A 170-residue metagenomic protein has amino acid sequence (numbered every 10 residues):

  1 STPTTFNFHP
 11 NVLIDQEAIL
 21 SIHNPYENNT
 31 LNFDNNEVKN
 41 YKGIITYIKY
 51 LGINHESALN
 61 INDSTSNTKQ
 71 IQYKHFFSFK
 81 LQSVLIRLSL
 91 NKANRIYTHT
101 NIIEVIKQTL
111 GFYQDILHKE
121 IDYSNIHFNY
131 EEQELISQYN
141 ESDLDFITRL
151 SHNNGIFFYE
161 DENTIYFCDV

Functional and structural regions predicted by a protein language model:
S1-V170: Amphipathic alpha-helical and helix-coil boundary elements used as assembly and membrane-proximal scaffolds
